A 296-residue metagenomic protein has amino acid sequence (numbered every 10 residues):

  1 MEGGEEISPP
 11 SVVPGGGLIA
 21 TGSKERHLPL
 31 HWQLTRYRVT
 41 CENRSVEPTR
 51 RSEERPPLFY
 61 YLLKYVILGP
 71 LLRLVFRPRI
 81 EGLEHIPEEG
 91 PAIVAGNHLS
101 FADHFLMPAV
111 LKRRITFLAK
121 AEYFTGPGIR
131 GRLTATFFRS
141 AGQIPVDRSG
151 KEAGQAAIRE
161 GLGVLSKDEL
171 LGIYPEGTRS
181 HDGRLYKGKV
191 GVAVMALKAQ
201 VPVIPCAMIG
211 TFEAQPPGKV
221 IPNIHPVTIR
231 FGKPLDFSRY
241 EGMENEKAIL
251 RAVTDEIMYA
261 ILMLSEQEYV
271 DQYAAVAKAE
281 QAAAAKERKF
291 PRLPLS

Functional and structural regions predicted by a protein language model:
G3-V12, K24, T35-V39: Intrinsically disordered, low-complexity segments enriched in serine/proline and basic residues
I19-T21: Polybasic, low-complexity intrinsically disordered segments
R36-R55, F59, Q155-S296: Non-catalytic C-terminal accessory region of glycerolipid acyltransferases and related lyso-lipid remodeling enzymes
Y60, R73, I86-K151: Catalytic core of membrane glycerolipid acyltransferases/transacylases, capturing the structured, soluble-facing
L62-L74: N-terminal nucleotide/polyanion-binding subdomain common to many enzyme families
I67-G69, S140-R148, P175-R179: Short, basic, glycine/proline-bearing loop/turn elements
R73-I80, A153-Q155, F212-E213: Short gly/ser/thr-rich secondary-structure transition/capping motifs
